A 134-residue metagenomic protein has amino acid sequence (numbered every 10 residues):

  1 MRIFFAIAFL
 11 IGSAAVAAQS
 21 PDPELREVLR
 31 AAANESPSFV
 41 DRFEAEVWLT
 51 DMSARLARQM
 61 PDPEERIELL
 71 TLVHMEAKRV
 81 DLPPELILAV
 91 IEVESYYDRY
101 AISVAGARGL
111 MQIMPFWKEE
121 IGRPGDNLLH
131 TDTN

Functional and structural regions predicted by a protein language model:
F4-S13: Bacterial N-terminal signal peptides
A15-Q19: Boundary at the C-terminal end of the N-terminal hydrophobic targeting segment
S20, N34-N134: Catalytic glycan-binding domains that act on GlcNAc-containing polysaccharides
S20-R26: N-terminal membrane-anchoring alpha-helices
